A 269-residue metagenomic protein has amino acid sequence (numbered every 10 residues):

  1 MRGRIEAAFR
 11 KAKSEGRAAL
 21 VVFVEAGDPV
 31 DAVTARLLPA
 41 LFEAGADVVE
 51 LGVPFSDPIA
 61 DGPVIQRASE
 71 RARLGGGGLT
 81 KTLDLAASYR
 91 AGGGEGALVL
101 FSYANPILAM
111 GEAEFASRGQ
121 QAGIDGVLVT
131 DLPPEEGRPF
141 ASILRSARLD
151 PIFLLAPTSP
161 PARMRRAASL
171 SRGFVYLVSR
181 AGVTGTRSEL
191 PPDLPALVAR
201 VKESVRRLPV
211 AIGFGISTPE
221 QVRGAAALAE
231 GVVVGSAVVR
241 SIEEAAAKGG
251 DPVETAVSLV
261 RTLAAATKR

Functional and structural regions predicted by a protein language model:
M1-A12, D31, S56-R67, L74-A87 (+6 more regions): Active-site-adjacent beta->alpha loops and helix N-cap segments on the catalytic face of soluble alpha/beta enzymes
R10-S14, A86-G93, Q120, A141-R145 (+2 more regions): Surface-exposed amphipathic alpha-helices with a cationic face
L20-R36, A97-G111, D150-S159, R187: Active-site mouth loops of central-metabolism enzymes
L20-V24, V49-L51, L98-S102, V127-V129 (+4 more regions): Hydrophobic faces of well-ordered beta-strands that scaffold small-molecule active sites in alpha/beta enzyme cores
V22, L41, V49-G52, G119 (+3 more regions): Conserved, mostly hydrophobic/aromatic
D31-F42, S159-S169, S204-V205, I212 (+1 more regions): Catalytic cores of alpha/beta
A46-P58, A122, G126-L128, P133 (+2 more regions): Glycine-rich phosphate-binding active-site loops on the catalytic face of alpha/beta enzymes
A199-L208, S217-A227, G231-R269: Alpha/beta catalytic cores of nucleotide-metabolism and tRNA/nucleoside-modifying enzymes
